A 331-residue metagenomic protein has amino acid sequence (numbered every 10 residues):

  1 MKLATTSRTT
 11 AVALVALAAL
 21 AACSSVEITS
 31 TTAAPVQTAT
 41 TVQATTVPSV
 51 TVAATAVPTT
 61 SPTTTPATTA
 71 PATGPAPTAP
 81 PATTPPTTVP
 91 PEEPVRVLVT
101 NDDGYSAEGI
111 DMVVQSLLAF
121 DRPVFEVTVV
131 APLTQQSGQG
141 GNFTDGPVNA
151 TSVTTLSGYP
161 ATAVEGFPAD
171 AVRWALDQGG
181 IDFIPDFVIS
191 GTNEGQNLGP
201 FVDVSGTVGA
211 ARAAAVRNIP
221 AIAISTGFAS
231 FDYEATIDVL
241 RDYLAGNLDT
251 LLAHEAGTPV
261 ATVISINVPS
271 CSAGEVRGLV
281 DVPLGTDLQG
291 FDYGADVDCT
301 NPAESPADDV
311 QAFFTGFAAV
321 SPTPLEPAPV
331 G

Functional and structural regions predicted by a protein language model:
M1-V12: Bacterial N-terminal signal peptides that target proteins for export
A18-A22: C-terminal motif of bacterial Sec signal peptides marking the signal peptidase cleavage site
S24-E27: Bacterial signal peptide processing site
T29-P91: Extracellular mucin-like PTS domains
E93, Q115-A171, L176: A cross-family phosphate/adenosyl-ligand binding-site feature
T100-D103, V130-Q135, V164-F167, S190-E194 (+4 more regions): Active-site-proximal beta-strand/loop segments in catalytic clefts of secreted hydrolases
D203-G209: Charged helix-capping and loop-helix junction motifs
T236-G331: Electrostatically charged, flexible surface regions
